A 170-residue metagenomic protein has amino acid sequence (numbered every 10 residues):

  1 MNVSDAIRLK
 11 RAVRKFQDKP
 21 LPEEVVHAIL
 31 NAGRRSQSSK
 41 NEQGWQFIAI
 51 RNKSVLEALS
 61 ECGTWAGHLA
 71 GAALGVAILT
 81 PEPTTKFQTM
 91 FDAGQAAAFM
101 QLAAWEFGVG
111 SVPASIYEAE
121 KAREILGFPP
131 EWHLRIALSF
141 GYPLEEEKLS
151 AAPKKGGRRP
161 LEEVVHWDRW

Functional and structural regions predicted by a protein language model:
M1-W170: Acidic, surface-exposed loops and disordered segments
